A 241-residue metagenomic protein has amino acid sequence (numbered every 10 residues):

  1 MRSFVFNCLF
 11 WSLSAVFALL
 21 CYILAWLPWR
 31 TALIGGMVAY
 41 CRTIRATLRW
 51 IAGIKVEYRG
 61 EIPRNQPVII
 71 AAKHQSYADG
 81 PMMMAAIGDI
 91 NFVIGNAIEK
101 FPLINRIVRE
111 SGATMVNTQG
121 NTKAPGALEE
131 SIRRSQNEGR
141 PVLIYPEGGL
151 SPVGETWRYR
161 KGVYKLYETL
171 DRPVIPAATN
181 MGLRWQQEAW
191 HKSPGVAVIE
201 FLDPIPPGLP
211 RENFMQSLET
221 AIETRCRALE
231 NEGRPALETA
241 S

Functional and structural regions predicted by a protein language model:
M1-A18: Alpha-helical bilayer-embedded segments of polytopic membrane proteins, i.e., transmembrane/intramembrane helices
A18-V38, R49-I51, R64-N121: Catalytic core of membrane glycerolipid acyltransferases/transacylases, capturing the structured, soluble-facing
A52-I54, Y58: Membrane-helix interfacial anchor on the cytosolic side
Y58, I70, F92-V93, I199-F201: Generic preference for hydrophobic
R59-P63: Glycine-rich helix-loop-beta junction characteristic of Rossmann-like nucleotide cofactor-binding loops
P125-S241: Non-catalytic C-terminal accessory region of glycerolipid acyltransferases and related lyso-lipid remodeling enzymes
